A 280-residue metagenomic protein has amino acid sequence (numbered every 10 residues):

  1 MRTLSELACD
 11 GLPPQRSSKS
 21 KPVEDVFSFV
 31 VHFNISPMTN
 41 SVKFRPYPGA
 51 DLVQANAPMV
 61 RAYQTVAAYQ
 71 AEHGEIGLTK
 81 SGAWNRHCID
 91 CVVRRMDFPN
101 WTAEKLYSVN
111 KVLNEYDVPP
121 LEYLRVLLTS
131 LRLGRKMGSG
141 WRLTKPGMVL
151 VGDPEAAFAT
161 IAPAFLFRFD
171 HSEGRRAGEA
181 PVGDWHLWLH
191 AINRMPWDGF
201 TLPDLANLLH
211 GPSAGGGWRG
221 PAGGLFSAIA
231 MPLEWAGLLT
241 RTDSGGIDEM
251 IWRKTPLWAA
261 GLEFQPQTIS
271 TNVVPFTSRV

Functional and structural regions predicted by a protein language model:
R2-P120: Short, amphipathic alpha-helical interface elements at domain boundaries that mediate macromolecular binding
S5-S20, E75, S81-V93, W101 (+3 more regions): Charged, alpha-helix-forming regions
V30-H73, P154-A206, S270-V280: Leucine-rich, amphipathic alpha-helical/linker segments
C88, I192-P232, G245-I251: Extended alpha-helical scaffolds
I89-L106, G138, A156-F158, P163-A164 (+1 more regions): A short mid-domain helix/strand-loop element embedded in enzyme catalytic domains that forms or borders the active-site
E115-S130, M137, G216-G237: Short amphipathic alpha-helical interaction segments
E122-L124, R135-S172, P221, T240-T277: Accessory beta->alpha helical hairpin/"wing" motif in late/C-terminal subdomains of nucleic-acid enzymes
F200, L238-L239: Hydrophobic/basic alpha-helical segments enriched in Actinobacteria
